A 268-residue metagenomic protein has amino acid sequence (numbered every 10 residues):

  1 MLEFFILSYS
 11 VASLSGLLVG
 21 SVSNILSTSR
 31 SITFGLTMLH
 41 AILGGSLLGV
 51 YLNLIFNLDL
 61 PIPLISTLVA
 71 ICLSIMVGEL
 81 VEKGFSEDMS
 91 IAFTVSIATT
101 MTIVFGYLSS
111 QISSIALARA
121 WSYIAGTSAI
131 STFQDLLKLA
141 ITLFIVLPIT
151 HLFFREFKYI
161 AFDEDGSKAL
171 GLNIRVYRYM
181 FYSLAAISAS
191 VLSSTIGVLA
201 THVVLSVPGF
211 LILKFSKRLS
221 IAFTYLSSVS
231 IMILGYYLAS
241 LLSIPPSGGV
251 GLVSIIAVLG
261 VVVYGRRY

Functional and structural regions predicted by a protein language model:
M1-L18: Membrane-interfacial amphipathic/re-entrant helices at transmembrane-helix boundaries
Y9-L14, P63-L68, A92-F93, L136-I141 (+3 more regions): Hydrophobic alpha-helical transmembrane segments
V19-V22, I42-G49, I71-M76, F181-A189 (+2 more regions): Hydrophobic, membrane-inserted alpha-helices
N24-I112, I212-S220, A239-L242: Short loop segments and helix-boundary regions at transmembrane helix junctions of multi-pass inner-membrane proteins
I91-T150: Transmembrane helix-bundle core of multi-pass membrane transporters and related energy-transducing complexes
P148-F181: Membrane-helix/interface signature in polytopic inner-membrane proteins
V191, T195, T201-G248: Transmembrane alpha-helical segments in multi-pass inner-membrane proteins
G248-Y268: Cytosolic-side transmembrane-helix boundaries in multi-pass membrane proteins
